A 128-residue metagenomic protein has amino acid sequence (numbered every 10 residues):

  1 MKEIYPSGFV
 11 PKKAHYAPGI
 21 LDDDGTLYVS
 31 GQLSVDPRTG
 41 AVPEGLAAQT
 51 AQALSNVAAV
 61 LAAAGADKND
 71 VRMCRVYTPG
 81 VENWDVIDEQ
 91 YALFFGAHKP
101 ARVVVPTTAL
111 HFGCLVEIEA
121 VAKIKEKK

Functional and structural regions predicted by a protein language model:
M1-S55, A59-R72, T78-K128: N-terminal presequence-like segments and the immediate start of the first folded domain
